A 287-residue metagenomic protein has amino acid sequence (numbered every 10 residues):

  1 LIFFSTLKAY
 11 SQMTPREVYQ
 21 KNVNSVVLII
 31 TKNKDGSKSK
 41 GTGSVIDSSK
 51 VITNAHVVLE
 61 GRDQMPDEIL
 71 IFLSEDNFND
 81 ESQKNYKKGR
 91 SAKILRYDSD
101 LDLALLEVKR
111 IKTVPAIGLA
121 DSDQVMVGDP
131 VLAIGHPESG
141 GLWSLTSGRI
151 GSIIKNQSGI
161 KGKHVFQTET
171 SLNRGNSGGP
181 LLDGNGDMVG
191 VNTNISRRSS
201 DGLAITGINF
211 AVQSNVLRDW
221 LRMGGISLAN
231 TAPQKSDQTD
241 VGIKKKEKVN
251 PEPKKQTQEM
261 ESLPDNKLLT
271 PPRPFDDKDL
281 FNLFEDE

Functional and structural regions predicted by a protein language model:
L1-S5: Bacterial N-terminal signal peptides
Q12-Y19, P66-I69, L73-D80, K87 (+3 more regions): C-terminal cap/linker of serine protease catalytic domains
E17-V18, G61-R62, K93-L95, V108-G141: Active-site substrate-binding loop(s) of clan PA
K21-G36, V108-A116, W143-R222: Active-site region of chymotrypsin-like
K40, D47-S48, I52-D100, I111-T113: Catalytic-histidine neighborhood of serine endopeptidases, predominantly the chymotrypsin-like S1/PA family
N54-H56, H136, N194: Short, surface-exposed secondary-structure boundary micro-motifs
E81-K93, V127-L132, W143-K155: Beta-strand/loop subdomains of soluble extracytoplasmic proteins
